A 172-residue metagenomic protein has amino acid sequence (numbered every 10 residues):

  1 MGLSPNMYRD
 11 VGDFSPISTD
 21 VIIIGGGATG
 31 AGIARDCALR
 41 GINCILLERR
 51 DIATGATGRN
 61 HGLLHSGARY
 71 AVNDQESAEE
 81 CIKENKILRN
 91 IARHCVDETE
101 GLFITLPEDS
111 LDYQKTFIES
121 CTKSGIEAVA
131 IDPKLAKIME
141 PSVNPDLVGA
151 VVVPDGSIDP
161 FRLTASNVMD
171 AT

Functional and structural regions predicted by a protein language model:
M1-V21, D36-R40: Extreme N-terminal leader/targeting segments of oxidoreductases
V21-I23, C44, L102: Conserved hydrophobic helix-helix packing surfaces used for dimerization/oligomerization
G25-G27, R49: Glycine-rich Rossmann-fold phosphate-binding loop(s) that bind the pyrophosphate of adenine dinucleotide cofactors
G30-A31: N-terminal Rossmann-fold NAD(P) dinucleotide-binding loop
A38, T122, T172: Anion (oxyanion) recognition and catalysis
A38-G58: Glycine-rich FAD pyrophosphate-binding loop
H61-M139: Dinucleotide-binding Rossmann-like beta1-alpha1 core, especially the glycine-rich loop that anchors the ADP
V151-T172: Helical element adjacent to the flavin cofactor pocket in flavoenzyme catalytic cores
